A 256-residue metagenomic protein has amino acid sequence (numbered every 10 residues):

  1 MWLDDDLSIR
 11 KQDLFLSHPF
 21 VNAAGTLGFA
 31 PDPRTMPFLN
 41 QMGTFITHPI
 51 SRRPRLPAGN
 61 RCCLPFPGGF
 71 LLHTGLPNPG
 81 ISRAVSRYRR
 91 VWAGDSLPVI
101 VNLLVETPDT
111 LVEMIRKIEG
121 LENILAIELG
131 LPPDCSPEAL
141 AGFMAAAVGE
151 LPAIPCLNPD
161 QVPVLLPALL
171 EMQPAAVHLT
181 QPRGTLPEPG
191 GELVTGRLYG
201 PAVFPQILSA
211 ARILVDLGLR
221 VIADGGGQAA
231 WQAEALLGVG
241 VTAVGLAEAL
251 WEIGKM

Functional and structural regions predicted by a protein language model:
M1-P98: N-terminal capping/small domains of soluble enzymes
F20-A24, G43-H48, V99-L103, L125-L129 (+4 more regions): Hydrophobic faces of well-ordered beta-strands that scaffold small-molecule active sites in alpha/beta enzyme cores
P31-M36, L111-I118, D160-Q173, R212-A223 (+1 more regions): Catalytic cores of alpha/beta
M36-N40, R87-S96, M114-N123, F143-V148 (+2 more regions): Acidic (Asp/Glu)-rich catalytic clusters
T47-R52, L125-P133, A176-L186, G226-M256: Glycine-rich phosphate-binding active-site loops on the catalytic face of alpha/beta enzymes
P57-G68, L186-G200, L237-M256: C-terminal helical cap(s) of enzyme catalytic domains, especially alpha/beta-barrels
L71-S96, L140-Q161, T195-I222: Alpha-helix-loop-beta-strand connector modules within alpha/beta enzyme cores
L131-E138, L165-L219, I253-M256: Glycine/Thr-rich beta-alpha phosphate-binding loop at enzyme active sites
